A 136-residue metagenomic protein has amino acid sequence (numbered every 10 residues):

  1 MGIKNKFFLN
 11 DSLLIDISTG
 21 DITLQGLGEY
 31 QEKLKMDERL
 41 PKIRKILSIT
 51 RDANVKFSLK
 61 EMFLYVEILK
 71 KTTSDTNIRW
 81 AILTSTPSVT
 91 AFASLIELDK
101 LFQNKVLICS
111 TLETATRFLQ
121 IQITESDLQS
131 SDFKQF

Functional and structural regions predicted by a protein language model:
M1-F136: Amphipathic, Lys/Arg-enriched alpha-helical "gate/interface" segment within cytosolic domains that mediates
